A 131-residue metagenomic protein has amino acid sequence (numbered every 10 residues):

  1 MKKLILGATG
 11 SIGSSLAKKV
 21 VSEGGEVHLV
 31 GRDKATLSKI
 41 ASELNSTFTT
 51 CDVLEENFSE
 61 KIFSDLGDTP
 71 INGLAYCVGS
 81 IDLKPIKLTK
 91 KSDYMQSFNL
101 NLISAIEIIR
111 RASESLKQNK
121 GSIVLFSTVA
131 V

Functional and structural regions predicted by a protein language model:
T9, G13, A17: N-terminal Rossmann NAD(P)H-binding glycine-rich loop of SDR-like oxidoreductase domains
E23-K39: Conserved glycine-rich Rossmann-like NAD(P)H-binding loop of the short-chain dehydrogenase/reductase
E43-N57: Rossmann-fold cofactor-recognition segment
A75-L83: Conserved NAD(P)H cofactor-binding loop of Rossmann-fold oxidoreductase domains
P85-I86, D93-F98: Substrate-binding pocket helix/loop in short-chain dehydrogenase/reductase
I109-R110: A short, exposed helix-loop element centered on a Lys and neighboring polar residues
S122-V131: Catalytic loop of short-chain dehydrogenase/reductase
